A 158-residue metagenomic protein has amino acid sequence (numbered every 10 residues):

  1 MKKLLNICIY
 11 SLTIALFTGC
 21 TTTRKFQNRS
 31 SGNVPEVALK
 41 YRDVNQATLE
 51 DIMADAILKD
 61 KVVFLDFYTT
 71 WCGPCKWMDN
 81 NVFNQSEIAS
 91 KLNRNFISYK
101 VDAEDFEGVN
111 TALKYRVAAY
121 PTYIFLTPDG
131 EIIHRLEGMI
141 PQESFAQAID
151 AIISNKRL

Functional and structural regions predicted by a protein language model:
M1-C8: Bacterial N-terminal signal peptides that target proteins for export
T18-G19: C-terminal motif of bacterial Sec signal peptides marking the signal peptidase cleavage site
V44-K61: A short beta-strand-turn-helix
L58-T70: Short active-site neighborhood of thiol/selenol oxidoreductases, capturing the structured segment around
K76-K91: Typically the conserved alpha-helix immediately C-terminal to a functionally engaged Cys/Sec in thioredoxin-like
N81-V82, A103-T111: Structural microenvironment flanking redox-active thiols in thiol-disulfide oxidoreductases
I88-E107: Thiol-based oxidoreductase modules, predominantly thioredoxin-like and allied folds used for disulfide exchange
A119, I124-R157: Non-catalytic, surface beta->alpha helical segment in thiol-disulfide oxidoreductase systems
